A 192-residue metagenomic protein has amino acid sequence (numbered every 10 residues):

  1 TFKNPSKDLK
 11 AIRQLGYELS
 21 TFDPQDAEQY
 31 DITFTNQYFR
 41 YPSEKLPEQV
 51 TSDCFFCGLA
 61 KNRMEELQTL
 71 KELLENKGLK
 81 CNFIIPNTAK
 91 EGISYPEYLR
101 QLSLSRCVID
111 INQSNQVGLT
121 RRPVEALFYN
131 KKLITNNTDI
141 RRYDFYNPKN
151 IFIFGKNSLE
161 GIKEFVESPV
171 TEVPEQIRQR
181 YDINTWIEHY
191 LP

Functional and structural regions predicted by a protein language model:
T1-E75, Y181: Catalytic core of nucleotide-activated saccharide and alditol-phosphate transferases
T1-K3, C81-T88, G155, I177: A generic structural motif
K3-P5, A89-G92, Q116-L119: Acidic-and-aromatic substrate-binding clefts and catalytic sites of carbohydrate-active enzymes
G16-S20, S52-F55, G78-F83, C107-V108 (+2 more regions): Hydrophobic beta-strand segments of well-ordered beta-sheets in folded domains
F22, T35-Q37, I84-P86, F154-K156: Conserved beta-strand termini and adjacent loop/short-helix elements that scaffold enzyme active sites in alpha/beta
D26, F39, K61, T88 (+3 more regions): Residue-level detector of flexible, active-site-proximal loop/helix-junction positions within diverse enzyme catalytic
G58-L99, T138: Catalytic donor nucleotide-activated moiety binding site of glycosyltransferases and closely related
P96-P192: Catalytic binding pocket for nucleotide-activated donors in carbohydrate/polymer assembly enzymes
